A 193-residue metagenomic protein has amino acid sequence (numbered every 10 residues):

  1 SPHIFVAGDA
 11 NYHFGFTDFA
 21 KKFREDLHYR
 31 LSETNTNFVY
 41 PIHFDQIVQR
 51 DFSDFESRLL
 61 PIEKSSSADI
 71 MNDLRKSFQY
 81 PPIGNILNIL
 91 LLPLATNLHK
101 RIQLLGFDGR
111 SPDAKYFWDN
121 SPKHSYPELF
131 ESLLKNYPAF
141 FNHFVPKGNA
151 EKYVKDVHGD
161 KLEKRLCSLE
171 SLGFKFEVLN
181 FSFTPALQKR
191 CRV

Functional and structural regions predicted by a protein language model:
S1-V193: Metal-ion/cofactor- or nucleotide/acyl-coenzyme-handling active-site neighborhoods
